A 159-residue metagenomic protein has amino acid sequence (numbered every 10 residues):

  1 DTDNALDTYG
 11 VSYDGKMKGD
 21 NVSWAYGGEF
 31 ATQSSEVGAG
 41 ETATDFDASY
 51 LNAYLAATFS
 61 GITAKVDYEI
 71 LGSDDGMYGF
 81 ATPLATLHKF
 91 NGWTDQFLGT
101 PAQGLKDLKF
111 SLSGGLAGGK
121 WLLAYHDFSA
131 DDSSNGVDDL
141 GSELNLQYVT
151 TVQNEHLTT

Functional and structural regions predicted by a protein language model:
N4-S12, S23-A25, F46-N52, L105-K109 (+1 more regions): Transmembrane beta-barrel architecture of outer membranes
K16-W24, S60-G61, A117-G118, T151-T159: Short loop/turn motifs that connect adjacent beta-strands in outer-membrane beta-barrel proteins
D20-N21, E41, G136: Intrinsic-disorder/low-complexity loop/linker signature
A25-L116, K120-L123: Extracellular/periplasmic loop regions
K120-L157: A C-terminal functional module that forms or caps the active site or interfaces directly with catalytic machinery
